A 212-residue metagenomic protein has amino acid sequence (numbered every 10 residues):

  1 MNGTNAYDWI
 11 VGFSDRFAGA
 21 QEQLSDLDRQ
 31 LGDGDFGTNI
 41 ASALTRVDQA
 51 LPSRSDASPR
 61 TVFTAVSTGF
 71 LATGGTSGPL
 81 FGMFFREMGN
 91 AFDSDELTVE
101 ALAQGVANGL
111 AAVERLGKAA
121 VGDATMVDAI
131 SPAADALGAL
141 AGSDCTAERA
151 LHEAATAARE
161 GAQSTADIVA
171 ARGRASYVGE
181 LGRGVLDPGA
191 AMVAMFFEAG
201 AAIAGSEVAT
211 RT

Functional and structural regions predicted by a protein language model:
M1-T212: N-terminal loops that bind phosphate or other acidic moieties and the adjacent beta-alpha structural core
